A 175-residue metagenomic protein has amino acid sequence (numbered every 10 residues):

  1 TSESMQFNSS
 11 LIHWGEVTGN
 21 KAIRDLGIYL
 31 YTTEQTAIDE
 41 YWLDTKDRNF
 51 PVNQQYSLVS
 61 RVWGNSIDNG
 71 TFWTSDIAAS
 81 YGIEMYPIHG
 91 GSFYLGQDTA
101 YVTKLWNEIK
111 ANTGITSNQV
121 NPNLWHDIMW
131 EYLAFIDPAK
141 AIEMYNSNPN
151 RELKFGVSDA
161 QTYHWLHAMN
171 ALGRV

Functional and structural regions predicted by a protein language model:
T1-V17, I23: Catalytic cores of extracellular degradative/oxidative enzymes
T18, Y29-V175: Ser/Thr/Asn(+Pro)-rich, low-complexity disordered segments
